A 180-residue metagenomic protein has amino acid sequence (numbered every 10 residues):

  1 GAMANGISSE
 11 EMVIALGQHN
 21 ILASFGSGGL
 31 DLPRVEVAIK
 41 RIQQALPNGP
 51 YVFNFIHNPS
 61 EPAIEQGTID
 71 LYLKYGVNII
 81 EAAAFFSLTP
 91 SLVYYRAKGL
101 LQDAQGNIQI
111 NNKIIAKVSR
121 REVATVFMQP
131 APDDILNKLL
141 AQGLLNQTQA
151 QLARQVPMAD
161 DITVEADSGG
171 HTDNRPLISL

Functional and structural regions predicted by a protein language model:
G1-L180: Active-site entrance/lid segments in N-terminal catalytic domains of soluble metabolic enzymes
